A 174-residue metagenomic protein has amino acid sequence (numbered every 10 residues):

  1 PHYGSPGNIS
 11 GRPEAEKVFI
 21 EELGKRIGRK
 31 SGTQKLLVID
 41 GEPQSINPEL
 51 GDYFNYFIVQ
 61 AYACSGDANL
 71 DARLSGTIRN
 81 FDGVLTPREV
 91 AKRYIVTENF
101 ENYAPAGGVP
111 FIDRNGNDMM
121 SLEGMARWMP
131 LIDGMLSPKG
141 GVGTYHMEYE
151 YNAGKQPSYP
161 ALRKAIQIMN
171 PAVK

Functional and structural regions predicted by a protein language model:
P1-K174: Secreted glycan hydrolases and related glycan-binding modules that recognize and/or cleave
